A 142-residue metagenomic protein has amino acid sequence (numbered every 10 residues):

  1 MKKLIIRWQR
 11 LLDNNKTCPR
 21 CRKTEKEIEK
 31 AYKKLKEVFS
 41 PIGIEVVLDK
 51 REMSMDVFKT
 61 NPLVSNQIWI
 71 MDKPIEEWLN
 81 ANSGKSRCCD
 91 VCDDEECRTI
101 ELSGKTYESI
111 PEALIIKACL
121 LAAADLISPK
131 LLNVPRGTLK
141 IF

Functional and structural regions predicted by a protein language model:
M1-V46, S54, F58-L63, Q67-M71 (+1 more regions): Non-globular targeting/processing and membrane-anchoring segments
D49: Acidic/histidine-rich catalytic cores of soluble enzymes
